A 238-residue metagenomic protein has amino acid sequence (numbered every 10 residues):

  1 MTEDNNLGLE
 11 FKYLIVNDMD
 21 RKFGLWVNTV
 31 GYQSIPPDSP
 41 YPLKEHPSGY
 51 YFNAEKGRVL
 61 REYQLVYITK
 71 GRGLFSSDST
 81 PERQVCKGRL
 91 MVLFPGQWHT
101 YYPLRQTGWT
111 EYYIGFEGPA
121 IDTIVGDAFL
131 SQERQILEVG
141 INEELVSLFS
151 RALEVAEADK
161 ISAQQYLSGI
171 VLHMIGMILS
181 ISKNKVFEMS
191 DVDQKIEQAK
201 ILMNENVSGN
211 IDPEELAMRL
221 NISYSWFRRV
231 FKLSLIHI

Functional and structural regions predicted by a protein language model:
M1-R83, R105: Generic protein-terminus/edge-of-domain signal
E62-Y63, L90, E111, N206: Structural motif
S76, T123-V125, V230: Residues that scaffold the ATP/ADP-binding catalytic core of kinase and kinase-like folds
V85-W98: Conserved metal-binding segment of the jelly-roll/cupin
G96-P119: Ligand-binding loop in jelly-roll beta-barrel domains
G115-T123, V139-E205, W226: An amphipathic alpha-helical interaction segment
V125-Q132: Acidic/polar active-site rim loop that often engages polyanionic ligands
M177, Q198, L202-N204, G209-I238: Basic/polar phosphate-binding segments, predominantly the helix-turn-helix DNA-binding elements of transcriptional
